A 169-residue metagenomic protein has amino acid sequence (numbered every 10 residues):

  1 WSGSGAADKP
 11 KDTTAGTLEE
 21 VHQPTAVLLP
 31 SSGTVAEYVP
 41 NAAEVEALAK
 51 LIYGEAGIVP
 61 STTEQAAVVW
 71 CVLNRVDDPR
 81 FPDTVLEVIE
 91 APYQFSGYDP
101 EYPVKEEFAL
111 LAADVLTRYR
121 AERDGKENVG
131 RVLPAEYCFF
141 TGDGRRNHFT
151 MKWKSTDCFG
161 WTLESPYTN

Functional and structural regions predicted by a protein language model:
W1-N41: N-terminal, intrinsically disordered, polar/charged segments of Gram-positive cell-envelope systems that serve as
P24-N169: Bacterial extracytoplasmic/cell-wall-associated proteins, especially those involved in peptidoglycan
